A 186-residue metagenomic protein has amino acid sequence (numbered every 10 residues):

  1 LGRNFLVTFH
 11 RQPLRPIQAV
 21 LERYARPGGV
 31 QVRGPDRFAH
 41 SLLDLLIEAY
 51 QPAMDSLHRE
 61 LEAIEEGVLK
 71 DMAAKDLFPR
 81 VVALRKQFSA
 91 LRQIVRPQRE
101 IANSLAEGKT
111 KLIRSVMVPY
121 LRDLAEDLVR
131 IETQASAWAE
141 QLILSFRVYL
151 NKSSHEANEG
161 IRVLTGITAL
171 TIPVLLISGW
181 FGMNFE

Functional and structural regions predicted by a protein language model:
L1-P79: Extended alpha-helical interaction modules
N4, L46, D55, E62-F181: Membrane-associated alpha-helical segments
M183-E186: Membrane-interfacial hairpin junctions
